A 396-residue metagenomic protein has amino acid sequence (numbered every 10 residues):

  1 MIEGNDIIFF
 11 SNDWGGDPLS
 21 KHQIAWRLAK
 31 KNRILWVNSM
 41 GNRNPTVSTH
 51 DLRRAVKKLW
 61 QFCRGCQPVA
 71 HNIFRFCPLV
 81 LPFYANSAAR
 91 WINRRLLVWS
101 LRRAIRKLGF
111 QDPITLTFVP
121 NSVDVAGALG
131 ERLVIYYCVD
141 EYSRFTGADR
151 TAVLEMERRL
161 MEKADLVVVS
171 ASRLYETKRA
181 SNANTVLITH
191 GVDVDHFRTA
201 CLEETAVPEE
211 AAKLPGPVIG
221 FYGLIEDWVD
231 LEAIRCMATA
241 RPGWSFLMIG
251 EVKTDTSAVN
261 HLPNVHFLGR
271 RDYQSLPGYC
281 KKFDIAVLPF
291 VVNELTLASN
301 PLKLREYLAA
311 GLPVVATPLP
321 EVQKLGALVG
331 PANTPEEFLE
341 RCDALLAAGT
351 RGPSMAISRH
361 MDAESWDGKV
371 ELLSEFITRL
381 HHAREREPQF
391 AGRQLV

Functional and structural regions predicted by a protein language model:
L19, V229, Q274-Y279, A286-A309 (+1 more regions): Nucleotide-sugar-dependent
W99-R106, G127, D149-V167: Membrane-proximal helix-turn-helix segments that form the acceptor-binding/catalytic region of lipid-linked
A164-L187: A short, active-site helix/loop in glycosyltransferases that binds the activated sugar's phosphate group
R173, I188-A200: Carbohydrate-associated surface elements
A211-V229, I234-R235, F246, D362: Conserved donor-binding/catalytic core segment of Leloir-type glycosyltransferases
D255-C280: Nucleotide-activated donor-binding/catalytic signature segment of Leloir-type glycosyltransferases, i.e., the conserved
Q323-A344: Change "using UDP/GDP/dTDP sugars" to "using nucleotide sugars
G349-E385: A charged, aromatic-enriched C-terminal amphipathic alpha-helix characteristic of glycosyltransferases across folds
